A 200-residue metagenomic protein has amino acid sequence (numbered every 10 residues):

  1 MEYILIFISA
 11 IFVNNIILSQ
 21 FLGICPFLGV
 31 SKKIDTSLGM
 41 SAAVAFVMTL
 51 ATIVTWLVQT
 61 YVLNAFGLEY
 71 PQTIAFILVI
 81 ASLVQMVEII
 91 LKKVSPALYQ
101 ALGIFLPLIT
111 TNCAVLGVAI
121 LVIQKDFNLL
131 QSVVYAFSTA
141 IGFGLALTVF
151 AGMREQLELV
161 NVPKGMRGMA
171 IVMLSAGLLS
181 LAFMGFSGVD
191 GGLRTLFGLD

Functional and structural regions predicted by a protein language model:
M1-L5, L57-Y70, I120-Q131: Helix-coil boundary and interhelical linker segments in multi-pass alpha-helical membrane proteins
E2, A182-D200: Juxtamembrane boundary at the C-terminal end of a transmembrane helix
Y3-L18, G67-S82, V134-A146: Structural signature of hydrophobic alpha-helical transmembrane segments
I6, V13, V44, T49-I53 (+4 more regions): Hydrophobic core segments of alpha-helical transmembrane domains in multi-pass membrane transport and ion-translocation
F21-G29, E88-V94, G103-L106, C113-D126: Generic transmembrane alpha-helix signature in multi-pass membrane proteins, especially transporters/channels
L22-T36, V84-L98, F150-N161: C-terminal ends of transmembrane helices
D35-F46, Y70-F76, L98-I109, P163-A170: Cytoplasmic-side transmembrane-helix entry/capping segments in multi-pass membrane proteins
T60-G103: Ordered, amphipathic secondary-structure segments that act as subunit-interaction surfaces in large macromolecular
